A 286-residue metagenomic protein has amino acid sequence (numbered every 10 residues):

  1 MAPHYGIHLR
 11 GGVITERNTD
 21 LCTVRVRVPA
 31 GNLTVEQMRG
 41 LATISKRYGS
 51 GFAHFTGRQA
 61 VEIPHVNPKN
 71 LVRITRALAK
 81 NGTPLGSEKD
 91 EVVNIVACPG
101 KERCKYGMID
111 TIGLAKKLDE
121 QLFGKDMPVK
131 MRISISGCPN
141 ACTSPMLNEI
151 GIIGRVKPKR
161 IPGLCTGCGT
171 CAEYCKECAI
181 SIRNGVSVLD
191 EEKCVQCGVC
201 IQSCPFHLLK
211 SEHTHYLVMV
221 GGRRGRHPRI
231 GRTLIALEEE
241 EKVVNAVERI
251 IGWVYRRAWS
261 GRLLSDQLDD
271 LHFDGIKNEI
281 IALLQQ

Functional and structural regions predicted by a protein language model:
G6-N32, V96-G100, G231-R232: Short glycine-/aliphatic-rich beta-strand segments at the starts of folded cytosolic domains
V13-T15, I150-G154, Y216-R224: Short beta-strand elements
V24-P158, P162-T166, Y174, K193: Small-residue-enriched alpha-helical segments and adjacent helix-cap loops that form tight helix-helix packing
E36, K277-E279: Long C-terminal interaction/binding lobes of large macromolecular proteins
S50-G57, E88-D90, P128-M131, I182-R183 (+2 more regions): Flexible, glycine/charged-enriched surface loops at secondary-structure junctions
T170-L189, V199-Y216: Iron-sulfur cluster-binding cysteine motifs and their immediate structural context in ferredoxin-like electron-transfer
C194, G198: Cysteine-rich micro-motifs
G222-A258: A hydrophobic, small-residue-rich beta->alpha segment in the mid-to-C-terminal subdomain of diverse proteins
